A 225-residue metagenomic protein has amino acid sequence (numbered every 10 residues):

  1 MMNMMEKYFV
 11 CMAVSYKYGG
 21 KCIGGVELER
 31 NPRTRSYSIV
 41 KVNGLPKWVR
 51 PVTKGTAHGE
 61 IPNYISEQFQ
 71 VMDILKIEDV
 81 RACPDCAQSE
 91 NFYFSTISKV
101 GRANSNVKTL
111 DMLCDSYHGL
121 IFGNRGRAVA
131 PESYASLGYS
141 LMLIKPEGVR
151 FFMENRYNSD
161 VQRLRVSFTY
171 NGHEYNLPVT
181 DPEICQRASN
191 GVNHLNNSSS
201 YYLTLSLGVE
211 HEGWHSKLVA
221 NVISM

Functional and structural regions predicted by a protein language model:
M2-E67, V71: N-terminal ordered "arm"
S38-N43, K47, N190-Y201: A short, surface-exposed interaction/processing loop segment used at functional sites
T56-I65, I184-L195: Short, surface-exposed linear segments at secondary-structure transitions and domain or protein termini
Q70-D73, E78-N155, D160-N190, N197-M225: OB-fold/S1-family single-stranded nucleic acid-binding modules
